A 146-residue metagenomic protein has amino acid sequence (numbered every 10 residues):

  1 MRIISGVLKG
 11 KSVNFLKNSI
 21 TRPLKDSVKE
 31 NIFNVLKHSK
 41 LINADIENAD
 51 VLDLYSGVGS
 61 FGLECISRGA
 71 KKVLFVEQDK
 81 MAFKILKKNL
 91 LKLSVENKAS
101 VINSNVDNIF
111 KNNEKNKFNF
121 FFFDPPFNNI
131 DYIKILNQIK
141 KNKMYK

Functional and structural regions predicted by a protein language model:
M1-K146: Class I S-adenosyl-L-methionine-dependent methyltransferase catalytic core
